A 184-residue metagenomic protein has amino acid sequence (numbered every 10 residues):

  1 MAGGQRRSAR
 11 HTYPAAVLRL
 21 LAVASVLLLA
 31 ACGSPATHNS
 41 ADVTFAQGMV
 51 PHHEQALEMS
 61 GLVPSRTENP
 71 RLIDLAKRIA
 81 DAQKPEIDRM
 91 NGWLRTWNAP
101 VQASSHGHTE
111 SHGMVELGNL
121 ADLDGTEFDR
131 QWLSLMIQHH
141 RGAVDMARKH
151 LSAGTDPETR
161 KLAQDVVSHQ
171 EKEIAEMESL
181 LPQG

Functional and structural regions predicted by a protein language model:
G4-A22: Bacterial N-terminal signal peptides that target proteins for export
L28-A31: C-terminal motif of bacterial Sec signal peptides marking the signal peptidase cleavage site
G33-G184: All-alpha RGS (Regulator of G-protein Signaling) helical domain and cognate RGS-like helical scaffolds
